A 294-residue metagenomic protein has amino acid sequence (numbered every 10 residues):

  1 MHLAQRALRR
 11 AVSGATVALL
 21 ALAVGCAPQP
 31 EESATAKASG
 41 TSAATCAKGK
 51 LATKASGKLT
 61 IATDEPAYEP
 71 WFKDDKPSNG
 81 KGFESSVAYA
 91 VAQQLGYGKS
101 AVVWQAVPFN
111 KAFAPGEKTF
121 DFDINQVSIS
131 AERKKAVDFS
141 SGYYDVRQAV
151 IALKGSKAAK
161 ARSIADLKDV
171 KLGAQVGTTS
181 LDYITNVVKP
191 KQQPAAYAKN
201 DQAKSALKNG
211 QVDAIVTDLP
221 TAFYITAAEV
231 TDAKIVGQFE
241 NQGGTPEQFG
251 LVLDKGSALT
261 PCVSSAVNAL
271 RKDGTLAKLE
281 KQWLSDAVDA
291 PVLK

Functional and structural regions predicted by a protein language model:
A23-A36: Bacterial lipoprotein signal-peptidase II cleavage site
A27, S85, Q93-Q94, T178 (+1 more regions): Extended ligand-binding regions for polar small-molecule ligands
E32, A38-G49, T179-P194, K234-I235 (+1 more regions): Ligand-binding clefts/hinges and TM-proximal coupling segments of bilobed small-molecule sensing domains
K37-D123: Extracytoplasmic small-molecule ligand-binding "clamshell" domains of the periplasmic binding protein/Venus flytrap
E65, D145-A152, A227-S265, A287-K294: Periplasmic-binding protein-like
G80-L95, V127-S128, R147-N200, K204 (+2 more regions): Bilobed "Venus flytrap"/periplasmic-binding protein-like clamshell domains and structurally analogous long
A101-I164: Acidic, polar ligand-binding/catalytic clefts
K111, V127-A136, T185-N186, D213-T245: A ligand-binding cleft/hinge motif common to bilobed small-molecule-binding domains
